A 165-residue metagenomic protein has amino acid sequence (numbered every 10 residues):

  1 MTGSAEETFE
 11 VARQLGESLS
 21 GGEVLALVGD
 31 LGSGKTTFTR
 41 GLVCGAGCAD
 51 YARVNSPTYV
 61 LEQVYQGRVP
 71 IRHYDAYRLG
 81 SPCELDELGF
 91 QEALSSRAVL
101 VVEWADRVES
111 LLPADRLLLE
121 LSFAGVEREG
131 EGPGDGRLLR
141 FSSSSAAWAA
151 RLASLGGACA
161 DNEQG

Functional and structural regions predicted by a protein language model:
M1-Q14: N-terminal pre-Walker A segment at the start of P-loop NTPase domains
G16-G22: Phosphate-binding P-loop
V24-A26: Short hydrophobic/aromatic beta-strand immediately N-terminal to the Walker A/P-loop
V28-D30: P-loop (Walker A) phosphate-binding loop of NTP-binding proteins
K35: Conserved lysine of the Walker
C44-R53: Post-Walker A helix-loop "phosphate-sensing" segment adjacent to the P-loop in P-loop NTPases
S56-H73: AAA+/P-loop NTPase substrate/partner-engagement loops
L85-G165: Short phosphate-coordinating micro-motif centered on Lys-Gly-acidic
